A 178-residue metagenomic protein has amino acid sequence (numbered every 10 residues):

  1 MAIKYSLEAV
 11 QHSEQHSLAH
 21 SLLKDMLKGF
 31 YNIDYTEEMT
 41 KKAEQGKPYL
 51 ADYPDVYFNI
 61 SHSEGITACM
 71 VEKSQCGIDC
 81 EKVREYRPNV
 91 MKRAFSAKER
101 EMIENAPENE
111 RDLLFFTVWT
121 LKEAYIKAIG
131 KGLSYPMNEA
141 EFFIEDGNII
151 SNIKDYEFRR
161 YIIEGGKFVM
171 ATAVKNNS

Functional and structural regions predicted by a protein language model:
M1-S178: Core catalytic alpha/beta fold that binds nucleotide/phospho-ligands
